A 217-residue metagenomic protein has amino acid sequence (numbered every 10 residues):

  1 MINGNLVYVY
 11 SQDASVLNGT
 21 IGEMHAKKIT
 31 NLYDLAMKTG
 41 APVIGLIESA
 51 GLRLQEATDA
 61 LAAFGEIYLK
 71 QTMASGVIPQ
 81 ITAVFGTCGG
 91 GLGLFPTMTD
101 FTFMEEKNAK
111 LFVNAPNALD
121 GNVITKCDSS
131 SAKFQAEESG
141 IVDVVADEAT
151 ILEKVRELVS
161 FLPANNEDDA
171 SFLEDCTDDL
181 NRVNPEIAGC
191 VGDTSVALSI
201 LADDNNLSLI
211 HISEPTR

Functional and structural regions predicted by a protein language model:
M1-S75, Q80: Long, structured ligand/cofactor-binding scaffold of large enzymes
D13, N18, G51, T58 (+7 more regions): Generic secondary-structure boundary/loop-capping signal
Y33, V159, L201-N205: Hydrophobic, Leu/Ile/Phe/Ala-enriched alpha-helical segments that form helix-helix packing faces
I47-E167: Conserved catalytic cores of soluble enzyme domains, especially glycine-rich substrate-binding beta-alpha loops
D147-D193: Terminal amphipathic helices with adjacent charged low-complexity linkers/tails
N184-S208: Flexible, low-complexity linker and terminal segments
S208-T216: Residue-level detector of conserved catalytic or cofactor/ligand-binding positions in enzyme active sites
